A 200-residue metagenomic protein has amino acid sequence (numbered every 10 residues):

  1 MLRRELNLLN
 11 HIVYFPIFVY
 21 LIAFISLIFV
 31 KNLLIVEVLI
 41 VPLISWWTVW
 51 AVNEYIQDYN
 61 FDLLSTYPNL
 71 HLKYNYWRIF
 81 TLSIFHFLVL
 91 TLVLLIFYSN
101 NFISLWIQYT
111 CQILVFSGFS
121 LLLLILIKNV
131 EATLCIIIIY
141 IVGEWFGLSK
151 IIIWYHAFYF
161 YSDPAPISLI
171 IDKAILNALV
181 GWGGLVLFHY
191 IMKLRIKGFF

Functional and structural regions predicted by a protein language model:
M1-I17, G198: Aromatic- and glycine-rich beta-strand/loop motifs that create alpha-glucan
I12-F24, V41-L43, T81-V89, V180-G184: Alpha-helical transmembrane segments
L21-I28, H86-L95, I138-K150: Aromatic-anchored segments of alpha-helical transmembrane domains
N32-E54: Long, hydrophobic alpha-helical segments
W47-S83: Helix-loop-helix units of permease transmembrane domains in multi-pass membrane transporters, especially ABC
L70-Y98, A178: Selective transmembrane-helix segments that form parts of the transport pathway or gating/packing helices in multipass
L105-E131: Hydrophobic alpha-helical transmembrane segments of polytopic membrane proteins
T133-F200: Terminal transmembrane helical anchor/hairpin motif
